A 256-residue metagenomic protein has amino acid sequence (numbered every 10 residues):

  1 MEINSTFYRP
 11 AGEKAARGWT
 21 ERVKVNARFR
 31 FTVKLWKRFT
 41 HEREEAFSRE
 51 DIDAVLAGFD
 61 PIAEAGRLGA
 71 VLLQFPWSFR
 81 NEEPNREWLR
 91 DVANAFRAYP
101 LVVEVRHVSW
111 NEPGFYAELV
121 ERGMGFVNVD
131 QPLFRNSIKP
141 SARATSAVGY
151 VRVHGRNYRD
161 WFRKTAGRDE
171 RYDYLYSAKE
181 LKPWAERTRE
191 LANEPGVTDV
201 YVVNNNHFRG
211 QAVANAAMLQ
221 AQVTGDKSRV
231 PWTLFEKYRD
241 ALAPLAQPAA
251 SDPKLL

Functional and structural regions predicted by a protein language model:
M1-L256: Residues lining hydrophobic/aromatic ligand-binding pockets adjacent to catalytic sites
